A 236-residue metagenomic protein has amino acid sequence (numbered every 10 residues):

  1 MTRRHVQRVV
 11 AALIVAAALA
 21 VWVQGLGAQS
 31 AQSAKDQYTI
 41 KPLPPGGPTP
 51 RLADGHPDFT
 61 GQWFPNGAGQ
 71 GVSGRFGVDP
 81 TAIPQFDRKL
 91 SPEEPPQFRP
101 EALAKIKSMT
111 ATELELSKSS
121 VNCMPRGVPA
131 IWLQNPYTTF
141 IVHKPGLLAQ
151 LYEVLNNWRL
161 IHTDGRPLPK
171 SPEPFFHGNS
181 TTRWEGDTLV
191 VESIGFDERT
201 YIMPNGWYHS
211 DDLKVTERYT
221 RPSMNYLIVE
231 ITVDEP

Functional and structural regions predicted by a protein language model:
T2, V6-P236: PEST-like low-complexity, intrinsically disordered acidic/proline/serine-rich tracts that flank trafficking/processing
